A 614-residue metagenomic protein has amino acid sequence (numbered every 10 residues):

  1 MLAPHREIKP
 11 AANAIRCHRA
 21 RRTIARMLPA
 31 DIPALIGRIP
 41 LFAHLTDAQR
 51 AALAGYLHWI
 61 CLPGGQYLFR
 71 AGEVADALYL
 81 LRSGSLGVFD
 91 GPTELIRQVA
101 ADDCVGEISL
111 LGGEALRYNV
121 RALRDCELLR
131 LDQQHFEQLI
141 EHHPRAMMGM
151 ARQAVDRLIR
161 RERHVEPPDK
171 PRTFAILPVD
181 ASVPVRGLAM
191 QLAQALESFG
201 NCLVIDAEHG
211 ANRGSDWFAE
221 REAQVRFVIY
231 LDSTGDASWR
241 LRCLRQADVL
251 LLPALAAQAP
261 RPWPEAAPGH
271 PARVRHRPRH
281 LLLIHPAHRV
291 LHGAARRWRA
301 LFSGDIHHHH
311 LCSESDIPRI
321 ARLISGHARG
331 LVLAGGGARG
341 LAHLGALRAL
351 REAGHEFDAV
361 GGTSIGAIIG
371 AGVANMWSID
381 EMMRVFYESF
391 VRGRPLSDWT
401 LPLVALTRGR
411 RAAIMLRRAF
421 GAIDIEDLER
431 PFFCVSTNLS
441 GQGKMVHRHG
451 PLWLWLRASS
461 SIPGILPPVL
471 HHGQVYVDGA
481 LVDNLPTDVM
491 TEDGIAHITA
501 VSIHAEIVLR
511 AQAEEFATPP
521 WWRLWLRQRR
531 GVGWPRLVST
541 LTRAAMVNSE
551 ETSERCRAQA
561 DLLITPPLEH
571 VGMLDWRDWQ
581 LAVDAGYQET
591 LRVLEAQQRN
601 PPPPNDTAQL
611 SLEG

Functional and structural regions predicted by a protein language model:
R16, I32, Q49-A52, A115-Y118 (+1 more regions): A small-molecule sensor/coupling module
I32-P92, A101, V105-G106: Regulatory nucleotide-sensing modules
P171-S198: Glycine-rich phosphate-binding P-loop
A223-A237, V477-A480: Switch II (G3) loop of P-loop NTPases
Y230-L311: Conserved catalytic-core segment of NTP-binding enzymes
H276-R279, I284-L291, A295, A300-S303 (+8 more regions): Non-catalytic peripheral regions of patatin-like phospholipases
E314-V360, M415: Helix-rich "cap/lid" substructures immediately adjacent to catalytic or cofactor-binding pockets
A334, E356-N375: Catalytic nucleophile loop
